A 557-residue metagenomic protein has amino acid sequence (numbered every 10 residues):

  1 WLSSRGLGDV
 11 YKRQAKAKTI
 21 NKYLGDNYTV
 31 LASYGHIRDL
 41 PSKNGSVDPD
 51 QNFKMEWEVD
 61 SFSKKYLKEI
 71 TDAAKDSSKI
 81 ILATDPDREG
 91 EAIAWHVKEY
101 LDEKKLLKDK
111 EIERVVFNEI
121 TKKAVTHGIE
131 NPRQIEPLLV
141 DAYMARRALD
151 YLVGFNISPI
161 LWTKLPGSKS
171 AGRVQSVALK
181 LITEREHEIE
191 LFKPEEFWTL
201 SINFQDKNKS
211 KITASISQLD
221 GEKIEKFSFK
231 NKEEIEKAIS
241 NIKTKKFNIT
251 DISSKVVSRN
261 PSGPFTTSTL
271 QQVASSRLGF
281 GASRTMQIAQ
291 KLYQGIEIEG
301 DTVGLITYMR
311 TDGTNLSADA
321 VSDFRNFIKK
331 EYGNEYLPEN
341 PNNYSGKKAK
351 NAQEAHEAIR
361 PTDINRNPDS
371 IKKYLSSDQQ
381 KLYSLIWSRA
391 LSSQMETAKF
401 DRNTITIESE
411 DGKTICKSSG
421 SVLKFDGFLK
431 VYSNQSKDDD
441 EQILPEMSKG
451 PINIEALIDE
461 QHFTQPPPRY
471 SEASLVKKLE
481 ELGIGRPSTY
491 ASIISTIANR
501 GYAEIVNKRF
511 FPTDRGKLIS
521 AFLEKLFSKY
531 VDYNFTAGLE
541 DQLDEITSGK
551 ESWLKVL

Functional and structural regions predicted by a protein language model:
S4-G8, K18-T19, S158, L191 (+3 more regions): Basic, low-complexity terminal or inter-domain segments flanking catalytic cores
R5-R147, V153, L161, F229-K230 (+3 more regions): Intrinsically disordered, low-complexity regulatory segments
K18-S42, S176-S228, S392-Q442: Structured, non-catalytic alpha/beta "coupling" segments that mediate domain-domain communication and provide generic
T19-Y23, E69, A92-Y100, A124-G128 (+10 more regions): Alpha-helical scaffold elements adjacent to nucleotide-binding pockets in ATP/GTP-utilizing enzyme cores
I120-I202, S254-S258: C-terminal or mid-to-C-terminal helical accessory/interaction module adjacent to the motor/catalytic core
K223-G263: Metal- or metallocofactor-binding catalytic centers and their adjacent structured scaffolds across diverse enzyme
I249-I252, N260-A274, G300-M309, P466-K478 (+1 more regions): Short acidic, hydrophobic short linear motifs in intrinsically disordered regions
Y293-Y308, R500-R509: A short, conserved structural fragment
